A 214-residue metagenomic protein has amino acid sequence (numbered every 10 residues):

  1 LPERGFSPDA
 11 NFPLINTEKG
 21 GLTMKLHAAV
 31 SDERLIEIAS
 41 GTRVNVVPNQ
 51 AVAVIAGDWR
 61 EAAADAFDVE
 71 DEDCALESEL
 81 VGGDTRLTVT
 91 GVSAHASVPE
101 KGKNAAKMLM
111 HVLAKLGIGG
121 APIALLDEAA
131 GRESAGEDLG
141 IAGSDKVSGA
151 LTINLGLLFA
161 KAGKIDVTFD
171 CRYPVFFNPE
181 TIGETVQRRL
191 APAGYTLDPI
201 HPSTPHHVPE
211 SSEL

Functional and structural regions predicted by a protein language model:
P2-F176: Midchain, well-structured core segments that form catalytic/ion-binding scaffolds
A160, I165-L214: Substrate-recognition/cap regions that form aromatic- and gly/pro-loop-enriched pockets for small-molecule ligands
